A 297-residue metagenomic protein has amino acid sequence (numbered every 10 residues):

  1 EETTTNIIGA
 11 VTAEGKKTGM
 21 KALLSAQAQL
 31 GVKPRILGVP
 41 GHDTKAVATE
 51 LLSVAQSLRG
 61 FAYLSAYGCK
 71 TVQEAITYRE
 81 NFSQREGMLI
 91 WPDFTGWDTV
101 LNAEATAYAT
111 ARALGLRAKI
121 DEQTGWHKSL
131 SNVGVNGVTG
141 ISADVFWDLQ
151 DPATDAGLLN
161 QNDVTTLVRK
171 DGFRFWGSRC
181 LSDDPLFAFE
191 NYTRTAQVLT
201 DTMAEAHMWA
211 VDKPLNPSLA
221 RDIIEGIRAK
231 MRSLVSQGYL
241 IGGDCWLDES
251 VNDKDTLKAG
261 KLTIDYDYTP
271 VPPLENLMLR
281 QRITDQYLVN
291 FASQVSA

Functional and structural regions predicted by a protein language model:
E1-N6: Glycine-rich, N-terminal phosphate-binding loop and its surrounding beta-alpha-beta segment
I8-E205, D248: A glycine- and small-residue-enriched flexible loop/hinge signal that marks low-structured segments
F82, N102, T106-L116, E225-L247 (+2 more regions): Sequence/fold signature of self-assembling virion shell proteins
N160, P214, S218, G238-L240 (+2 more regions): Basic/polar low-complexity intrinsically disordered segments
A188-S250: Acidic, low-complexity glycine/serine/threonine-rich segments
V251-A297: C-terminal edge-of-domain segments
